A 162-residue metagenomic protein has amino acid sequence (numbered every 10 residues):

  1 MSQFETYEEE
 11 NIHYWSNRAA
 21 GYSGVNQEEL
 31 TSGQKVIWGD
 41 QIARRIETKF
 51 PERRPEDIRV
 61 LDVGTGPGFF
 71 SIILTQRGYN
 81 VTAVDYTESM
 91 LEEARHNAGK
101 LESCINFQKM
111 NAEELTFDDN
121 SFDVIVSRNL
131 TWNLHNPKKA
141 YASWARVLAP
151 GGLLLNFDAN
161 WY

Functional and structural regions predicted by a protein language model:
M1-P55, I73: Conserved class I S-adenosyl-L-methionine
D57-R59: Nucleotide donor/acceptor-binding cores
L61-E114: Class I SAM-dependent methyltransferase SAM/SAH-binding core
S89, L134-K139: Short N-terminal helix/helix-N-cap motif within the alpha/beta-hydrolase-1
E113-V124: A short acidic, Gly/Pro-enriched loop at the edge of an enzyme's catalytic core that lines a small-molecule cofactor
V124-N136: A short SAM/SAH-binding and catalytic strip from SAM-dependent methyltransferases
K138-P150: A short glycine-rich, Lys/Arg-flanked "PGG" loop and its adjoining helix->strand segment in the class I
